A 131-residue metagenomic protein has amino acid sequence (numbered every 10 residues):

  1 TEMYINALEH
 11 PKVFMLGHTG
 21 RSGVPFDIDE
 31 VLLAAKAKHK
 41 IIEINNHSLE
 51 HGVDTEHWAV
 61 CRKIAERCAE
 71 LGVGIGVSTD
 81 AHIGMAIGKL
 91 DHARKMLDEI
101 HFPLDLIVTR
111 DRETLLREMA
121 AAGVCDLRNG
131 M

Functional and structural regions predicted by a protein language model:
I5-N6, H10-V13, G23-M131: Charged catalytic cores and adjacent phosphate/nucleic-acid-binding surfaces used for phosphate/nucleic-acid chemistry
L16: Receiver (REC) domain switch-region micro-motif
G20: Glycine-rich anion-binding loop/nest that anchors nucleotide
